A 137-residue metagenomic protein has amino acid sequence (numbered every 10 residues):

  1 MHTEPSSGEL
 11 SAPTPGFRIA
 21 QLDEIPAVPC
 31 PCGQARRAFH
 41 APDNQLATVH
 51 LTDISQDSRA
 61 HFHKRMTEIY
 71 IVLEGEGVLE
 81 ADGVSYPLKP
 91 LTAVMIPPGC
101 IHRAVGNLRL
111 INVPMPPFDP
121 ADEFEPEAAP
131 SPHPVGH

Functional and structural regions predicted by a protein language model:
M1-T48, E127-H137: A short, N-terminal "cap"/entry segment at the start of jelly-roll beta-barrel domains of the cupin/DSBH fold
T48-K64: Conserved short histidine dyad/triad with adjacent acidic residue
H50, L73-E74, K89-P90: A cytosolic small-molecule/anion-sensing beta-strand core signal
H63-R65, G106-N107: Short glycine/proline-enriched turns and hinge-like loops at secondary-structure junctions
R65-G77, D82: Glycine- and acidic-residue-biased ligand/ion/polar-headgroup-sensing regions
G83-G99: Short acidic-glycine-tyrosine-enriched beta hairpin
P98-E123: Ligand-binding loop in jelly-roll beta-barrel domains
